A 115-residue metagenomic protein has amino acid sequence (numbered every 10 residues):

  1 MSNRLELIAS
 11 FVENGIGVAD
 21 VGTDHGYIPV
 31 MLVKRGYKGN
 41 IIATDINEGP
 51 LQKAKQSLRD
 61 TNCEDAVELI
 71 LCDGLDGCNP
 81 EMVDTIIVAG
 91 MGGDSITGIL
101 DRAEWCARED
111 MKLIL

Functional and structural regions predicted by a protein language model:
M1-I16: Conserved alpha-helix/loop element of class I SAM-dependent methyltransferases that forms part of the SAM/SAH-binding
G15-D24: Conserved class I S-adenosyl-L-methionine
G26, V30: Glycine-rich SAM-binding Motif I of class I
N40-D45: Conserved SAM-binding motif I beta-strand of class I
N47-G49: Conserved SAM/SAH-binding beta-strand->alpha-helix loop
Q52-P80: S-adenosyl-L-methionine
D94-A103: A short, conserved alpha-helix within the catalytic core of class I
A107-L115: Conserved beta-strand signature within the Rossmann-like core of class I S-adenosyl-L-methionine
